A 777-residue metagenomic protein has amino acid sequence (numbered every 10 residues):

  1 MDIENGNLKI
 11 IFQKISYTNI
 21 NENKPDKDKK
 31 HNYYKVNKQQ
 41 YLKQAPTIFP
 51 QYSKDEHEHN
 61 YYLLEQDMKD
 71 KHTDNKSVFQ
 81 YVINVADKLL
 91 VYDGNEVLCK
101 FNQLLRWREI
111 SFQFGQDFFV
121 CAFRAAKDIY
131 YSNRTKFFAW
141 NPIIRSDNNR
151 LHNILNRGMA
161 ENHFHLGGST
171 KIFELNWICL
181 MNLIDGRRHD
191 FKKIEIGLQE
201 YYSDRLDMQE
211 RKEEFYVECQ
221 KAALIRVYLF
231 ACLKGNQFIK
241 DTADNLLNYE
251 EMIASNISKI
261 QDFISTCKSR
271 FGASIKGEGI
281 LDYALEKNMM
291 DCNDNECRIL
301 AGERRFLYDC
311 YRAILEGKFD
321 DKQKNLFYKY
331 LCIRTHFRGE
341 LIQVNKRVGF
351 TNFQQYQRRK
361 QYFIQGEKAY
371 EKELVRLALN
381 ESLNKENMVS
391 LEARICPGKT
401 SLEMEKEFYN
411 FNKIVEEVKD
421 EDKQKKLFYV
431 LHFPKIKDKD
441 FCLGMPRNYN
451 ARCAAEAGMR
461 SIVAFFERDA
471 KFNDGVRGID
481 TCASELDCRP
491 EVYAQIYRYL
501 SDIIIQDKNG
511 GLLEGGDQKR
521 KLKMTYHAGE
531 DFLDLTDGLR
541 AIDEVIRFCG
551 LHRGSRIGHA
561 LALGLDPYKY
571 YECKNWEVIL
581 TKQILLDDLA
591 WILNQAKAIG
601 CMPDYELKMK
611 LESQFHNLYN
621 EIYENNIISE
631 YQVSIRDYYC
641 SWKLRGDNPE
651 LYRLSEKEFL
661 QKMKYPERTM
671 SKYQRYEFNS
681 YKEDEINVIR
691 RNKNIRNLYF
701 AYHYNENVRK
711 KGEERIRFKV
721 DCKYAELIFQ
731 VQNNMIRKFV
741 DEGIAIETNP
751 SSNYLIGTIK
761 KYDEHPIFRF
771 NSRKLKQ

Functional and structural regions predicted by a protein language model:
M1-Q777: Metal-cofactor-binding active-site regions of metalloenzymes
